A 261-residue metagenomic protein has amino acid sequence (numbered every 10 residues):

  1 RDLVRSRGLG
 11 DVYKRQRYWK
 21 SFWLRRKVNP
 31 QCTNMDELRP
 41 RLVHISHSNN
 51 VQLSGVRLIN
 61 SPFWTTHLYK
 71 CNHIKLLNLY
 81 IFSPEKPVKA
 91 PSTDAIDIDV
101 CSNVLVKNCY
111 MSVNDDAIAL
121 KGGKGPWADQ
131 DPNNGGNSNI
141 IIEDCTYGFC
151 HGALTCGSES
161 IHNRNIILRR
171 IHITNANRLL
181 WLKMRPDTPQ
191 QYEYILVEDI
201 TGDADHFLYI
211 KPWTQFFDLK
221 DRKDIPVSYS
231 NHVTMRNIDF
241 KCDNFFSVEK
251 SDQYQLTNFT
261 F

Functional and structural regions predicted by a protein language model:
R1, V51-S54, I74-L77, N103-V106 (+5 more regions): All-beta strand scaffolds that present successive hydrophobic residues in beta-strands
D2-L9, Y13: Single conserved hydrophobic/aromatic residue that forms the stacking wall/gate of nucleotide- or nucleobase-binding
K14-T66, D129-Q130, N134, S228: Right-handed parallel beta-helix
N29, N50, H73, N78 (+7 more regions): Asp-box/BNR beta-propeller blade signature and adjacent active/binding-site loops in extracellular glycan-interacting
R41, P62-L68, P84-D94, N103 (+6 more regions): Short glycine/acidic-rich loop motifs that flank beta-strands on beta-rich extracellular proteins
T66, H73-L79, E85-K86, V104-N108 (+6 more regions): Extended, compositionally simple hydrophobic/Ser/Thr-rich segments that build repetitive fibrous architectures
G125-N134, L219-D224: Intrinsically disordered, low-complexity Ser/Thr- and acidic-rich flexible linkers and loops, especially at boundaries
S160, R170-T260: Extracellular beta-rich repeat passengers
